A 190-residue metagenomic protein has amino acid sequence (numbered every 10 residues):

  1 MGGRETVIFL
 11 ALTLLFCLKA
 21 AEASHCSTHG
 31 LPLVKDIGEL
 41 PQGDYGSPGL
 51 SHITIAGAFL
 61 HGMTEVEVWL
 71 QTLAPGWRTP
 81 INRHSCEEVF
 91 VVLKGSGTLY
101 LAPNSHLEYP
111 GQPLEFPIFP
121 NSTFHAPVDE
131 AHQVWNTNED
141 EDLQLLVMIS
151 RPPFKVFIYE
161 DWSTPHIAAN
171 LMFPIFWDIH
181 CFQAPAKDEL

Functional and structural regions predicted by a protein language model:
G2-E65, P80, Q112, I158-L190: A short, N-terminal "cap"/entry segment at the start of jelly-roll beta-barrel domains of the cupin/DSBH fold
G62-T64, A74-G76, S96-T98, R151: Short, charged/polar surface micro-motifs in flexible loops or helix N-caps
E67-H84: Conserved short histidine dyad/triad with adjacent acidic residue
V68, V89, H125, D140-I158: A short hydrophobic beta-strand segment most commonly corresponding to one strand of the jelly-roll/cupin
T79-I81, L99-L101, H125-A126, H132-E139: Short beta-strand His + acidic residue motifs that chelate non-heme Fe in jelly-roll/DSBH and cupin folds
S85-H106: Glycine- and acidic-residue-biased ligand/ion/polar-headgroup-sensing regions
N104-V128: Short acidic-glycine-tyrosine-enriched beta hairpin
